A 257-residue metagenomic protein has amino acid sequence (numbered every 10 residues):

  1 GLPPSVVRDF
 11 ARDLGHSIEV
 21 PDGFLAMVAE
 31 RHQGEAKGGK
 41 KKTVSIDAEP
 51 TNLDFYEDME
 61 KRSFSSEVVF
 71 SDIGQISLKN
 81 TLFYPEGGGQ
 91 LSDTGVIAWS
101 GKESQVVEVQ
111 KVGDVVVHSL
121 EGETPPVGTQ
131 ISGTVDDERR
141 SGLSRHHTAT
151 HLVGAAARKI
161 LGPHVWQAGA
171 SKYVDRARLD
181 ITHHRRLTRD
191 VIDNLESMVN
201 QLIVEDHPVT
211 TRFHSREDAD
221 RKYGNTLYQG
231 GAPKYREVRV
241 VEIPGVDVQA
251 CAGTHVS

Functional and structural regions predicted by a protein language model:
L2-S257: A glycine- and charged-residue-rich anion-binding loop/surface
